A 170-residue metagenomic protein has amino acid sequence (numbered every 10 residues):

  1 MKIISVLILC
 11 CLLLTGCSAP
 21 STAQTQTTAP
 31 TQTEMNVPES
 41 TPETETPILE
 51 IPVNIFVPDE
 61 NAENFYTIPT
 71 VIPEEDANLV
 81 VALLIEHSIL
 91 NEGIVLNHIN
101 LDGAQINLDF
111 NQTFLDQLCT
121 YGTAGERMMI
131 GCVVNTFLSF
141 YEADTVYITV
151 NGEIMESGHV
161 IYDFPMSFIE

Functional and structural regions predicted by a protein language model:
I3-L7, C11, C17-E170: Bimodal "functional hotspot" detector
